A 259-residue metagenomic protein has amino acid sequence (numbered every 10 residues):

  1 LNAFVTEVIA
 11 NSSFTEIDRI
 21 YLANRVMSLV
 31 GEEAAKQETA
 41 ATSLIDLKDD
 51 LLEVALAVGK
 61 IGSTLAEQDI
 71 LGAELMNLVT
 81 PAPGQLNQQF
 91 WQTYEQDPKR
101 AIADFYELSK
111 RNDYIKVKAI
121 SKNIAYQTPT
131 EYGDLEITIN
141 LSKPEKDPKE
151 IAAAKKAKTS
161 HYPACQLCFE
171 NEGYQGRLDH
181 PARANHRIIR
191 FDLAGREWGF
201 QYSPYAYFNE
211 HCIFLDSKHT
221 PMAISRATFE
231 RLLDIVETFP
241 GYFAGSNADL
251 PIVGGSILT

Functional and structural regions predicted by a protein language model:
L1-I224: Active-site microenvironments that recognize anionic phosphate/pyrophosphate groups
N171-E172, F243-G245: Short Pro/Gly-enriched beta-strand edge/turn motifs at strand-loop
N185-I189, T220-A244: Helical scaffold of the NTase/Pol beta-like nucleotidyltransferase catalytic core
D192, I235-V236, D249-L250: A short acidic-Thr-Gly-centered motif at the start of a beta-strand
E210-D216, D249-T259: Histidine-centered divalent-metal-coordination microenvironment in nucleic-acid enzymes
